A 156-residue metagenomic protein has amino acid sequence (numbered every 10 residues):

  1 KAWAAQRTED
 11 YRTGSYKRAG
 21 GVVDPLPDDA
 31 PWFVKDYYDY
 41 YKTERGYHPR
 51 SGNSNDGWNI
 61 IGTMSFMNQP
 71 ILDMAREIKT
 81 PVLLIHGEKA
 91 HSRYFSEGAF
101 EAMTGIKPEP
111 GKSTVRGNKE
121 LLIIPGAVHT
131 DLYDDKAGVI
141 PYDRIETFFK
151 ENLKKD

Functional and structural regions predicted by a protein language model:
K1-T43: Alpha/beta-hydrolase-fold enzymes
Y40-I61: Flexible internal linker/loop segments at domain or repeat junctions
D56-M74, T80: Active-site nucleophile elbow and catalytic-triad environment of alpha/beta-hydrolase enzymes
I78, L84-H86: Short beta-strand/loop motif that positions the catalytic acidic residue of the alpha/beta-hydrolase fold
L83-L84, L121-I123: Structural recognition of the beta-strand scaffold that forms the well-ordered cores of secreted hydrolase catalytic
K89-E120, Y133-D135: Active-site-adjacent alpha-helix of alpha/beta-hydrolase-fold enzymes
I124-V139: Catalytic histidine-centered segment of alpha/beta-hydrolase-like enzymes
R144-K155: C-terminal alpha-helix
